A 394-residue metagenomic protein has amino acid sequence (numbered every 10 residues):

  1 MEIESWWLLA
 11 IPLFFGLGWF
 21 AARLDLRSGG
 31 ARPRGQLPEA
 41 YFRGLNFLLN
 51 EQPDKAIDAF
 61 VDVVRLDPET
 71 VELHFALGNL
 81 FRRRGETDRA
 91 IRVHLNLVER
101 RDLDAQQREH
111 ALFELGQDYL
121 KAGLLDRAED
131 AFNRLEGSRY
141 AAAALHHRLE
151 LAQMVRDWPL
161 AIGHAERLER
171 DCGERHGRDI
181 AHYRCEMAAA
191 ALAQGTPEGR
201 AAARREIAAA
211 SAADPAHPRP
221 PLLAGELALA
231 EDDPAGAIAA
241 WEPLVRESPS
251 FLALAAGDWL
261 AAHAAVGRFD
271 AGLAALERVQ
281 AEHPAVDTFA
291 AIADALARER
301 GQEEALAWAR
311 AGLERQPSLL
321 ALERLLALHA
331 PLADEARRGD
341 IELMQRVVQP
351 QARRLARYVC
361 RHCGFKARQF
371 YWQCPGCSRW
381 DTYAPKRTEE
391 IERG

Functional and structural regions predicted by a protein language model:
M1-G35, N133, G137, A142-H146 (+5 more regions): Long, contiguous interaction/recruitment modules in multidomain scaffold/adaptor proteins
P33-E69, A76, R82-E86, R92 (+3 more regions): Alpha-helical segment of the N-proximal tetratricopeptide repeat
P38, E72, Q106-H110, A143 (+5 more regions): Start-of-helix register in tetratricopeptide repeats
R43, L77, L115, R148 (+6 more regions): Structural register within alpha-helical repeat arrays
N46, L80, D118, L151 (+5 more regions): Residue-level signature for tetratricopeptide repeat
N50, R84, A122, V155 (+5 more regions): Structural motif corresponding to the intra-repeat A-B loop/turn of tetratricopeptide repeats
P68, D102, Q106, R139-Y140 (+5 more regions): Short coil turns that delineate tetratricopeptide repeat
